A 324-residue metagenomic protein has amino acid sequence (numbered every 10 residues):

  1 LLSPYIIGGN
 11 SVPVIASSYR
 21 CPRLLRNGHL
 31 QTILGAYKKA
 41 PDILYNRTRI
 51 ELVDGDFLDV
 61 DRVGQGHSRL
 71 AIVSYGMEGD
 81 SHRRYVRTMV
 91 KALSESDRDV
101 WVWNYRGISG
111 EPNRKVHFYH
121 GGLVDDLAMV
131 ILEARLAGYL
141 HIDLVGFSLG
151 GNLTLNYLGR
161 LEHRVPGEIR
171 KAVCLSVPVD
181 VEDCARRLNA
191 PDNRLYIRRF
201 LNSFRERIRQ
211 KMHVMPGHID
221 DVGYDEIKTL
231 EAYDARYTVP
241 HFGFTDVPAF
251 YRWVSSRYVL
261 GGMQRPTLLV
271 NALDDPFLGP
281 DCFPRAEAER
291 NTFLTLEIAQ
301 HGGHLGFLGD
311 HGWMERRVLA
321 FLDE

Functional and structural regions predicted by a protein language model:
G8, H141-H241: Alpha/beta-hydrolase-fold enzymes
G28-G64, L308-G309: N-terminal cap/lid segment of alpha/beta-hydrolase-fold proteins
V63-R114, M129: Short, surface-exposed "cap/lid" segments of acyl-processing enzymes
A92, R106-D143: Catalytic nucleophile-loop/oxyanion-hole region of alpha/beta-hydrolase and closely related hydrolase-like folds
R236-V259: Active-site nucleophile elbow and catalytic-triad environment of alpha/beta-hydrolase enzymes
M263, L269-N271: Short beta-strand/loop motif that positions the catalytic acidic residue of the alpha/beta-hydrolase fold
L273-T295: Conserved loop-alpha-helix segment in the C-terminal half of the alpha/beta-hydrolase fold that carries the catalytic
G302-H311: Catalytic histidine-centered segment of alpha/beta-hydrolase-like enzymes
